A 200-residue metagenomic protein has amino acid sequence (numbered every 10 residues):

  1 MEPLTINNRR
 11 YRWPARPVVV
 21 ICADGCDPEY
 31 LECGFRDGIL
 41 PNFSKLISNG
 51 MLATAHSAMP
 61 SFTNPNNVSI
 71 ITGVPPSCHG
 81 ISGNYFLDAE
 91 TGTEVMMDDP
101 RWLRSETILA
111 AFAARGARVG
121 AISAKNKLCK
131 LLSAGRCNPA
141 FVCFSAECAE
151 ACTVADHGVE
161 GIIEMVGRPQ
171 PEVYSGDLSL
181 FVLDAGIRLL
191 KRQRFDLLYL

Functional and structural regions predicted by a protein language model:
M1-G50: Active-site-proximal N-terminal segment of extracellular/periplasmic enzymes that hydrolyze or transfer
A23, H56, A121-K125: Glycine-rich, histidine-containing beta strand-loop boundary motifs that form or position
D24, I70, F112: Divalent metal-coordination and catalytic microenvironments
G25-E29, S48-T54, F62-N66, N84-M97: Glycine-/proline-rich flexible loop or hinge segments
C26, G38-P41, F62-N66, P76-S77 (+2 more regions): Generic alpha-helix structural propensity
P28-Y30, T63, K127-S133: Short catalytic/ligand-binding loop motif for oxyanion handling, primarily in non-cytosolic enzymes, centered on
E32-V74, R118-G120: Short, structured active-site-proximal loop/turn typified by the sulfatase FGly-forming signature C/S-X-P-X-R
G73-L200: His/Asp/Glu-rich, glycine-adjacent segments that coordinate divalent cations and/or stabilize oxyanion chemistry on
